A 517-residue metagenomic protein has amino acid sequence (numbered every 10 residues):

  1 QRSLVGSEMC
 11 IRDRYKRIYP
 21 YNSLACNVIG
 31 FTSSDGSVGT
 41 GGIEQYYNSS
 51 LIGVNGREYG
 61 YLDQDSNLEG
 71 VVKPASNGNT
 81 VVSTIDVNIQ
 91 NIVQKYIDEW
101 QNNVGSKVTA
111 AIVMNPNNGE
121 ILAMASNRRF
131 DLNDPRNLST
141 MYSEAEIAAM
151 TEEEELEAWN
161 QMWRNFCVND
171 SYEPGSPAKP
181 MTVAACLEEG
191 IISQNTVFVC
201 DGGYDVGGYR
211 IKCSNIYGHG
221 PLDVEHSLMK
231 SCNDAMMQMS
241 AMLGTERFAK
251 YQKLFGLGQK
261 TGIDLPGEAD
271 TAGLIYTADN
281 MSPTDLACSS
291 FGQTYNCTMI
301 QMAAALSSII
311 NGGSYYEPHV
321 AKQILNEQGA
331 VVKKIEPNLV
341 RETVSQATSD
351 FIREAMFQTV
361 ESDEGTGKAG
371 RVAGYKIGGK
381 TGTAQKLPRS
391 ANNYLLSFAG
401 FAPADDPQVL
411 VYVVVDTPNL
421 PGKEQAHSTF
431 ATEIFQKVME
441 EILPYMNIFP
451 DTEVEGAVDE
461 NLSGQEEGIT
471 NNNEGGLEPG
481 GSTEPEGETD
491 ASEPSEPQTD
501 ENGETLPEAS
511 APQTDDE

Functional and structural regions predicted by a protein language model:
Q1-G6: Positively charged, low-complexity/disordered segments
S7-G78, V413, E433-Q436: Small/polar-residue-rich segments within soluble enzyme cores
G36-L62, V108-N137, F248: Carboxylate/His-rich catalytic cores and anion/metal-binding grooves
D65-G70, N117-P177, M181-V415, T470 (+3 more regions): Beta-lactam-recognizing serine transpeptidase/beta-lactamase-like catalytic domain environment
S66-T109: Conserved, well-ordered alpha-helix/loop/beta-strand core segments that scaffold catalytic motifs
T417-F430: A short acidic/glycine-rich loop-to-helix N-cap element
E441-D451: Flexible helix-coil linker/hinge segments at domain or subdomain boundaries
P450-E517: Intrinsically disordered, low-complexity repeat and linker tracts
